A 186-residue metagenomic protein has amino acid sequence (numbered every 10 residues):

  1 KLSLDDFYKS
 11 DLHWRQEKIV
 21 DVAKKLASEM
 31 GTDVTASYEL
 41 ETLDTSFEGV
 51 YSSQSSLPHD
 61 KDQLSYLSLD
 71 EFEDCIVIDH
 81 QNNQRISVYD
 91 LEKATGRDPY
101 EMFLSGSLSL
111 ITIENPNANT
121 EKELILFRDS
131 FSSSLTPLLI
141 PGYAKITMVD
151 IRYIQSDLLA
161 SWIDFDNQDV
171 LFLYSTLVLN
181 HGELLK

Functional and structural regions predicted by a protein language model:
K1-K186: Extracellular glycan-modifying ectodomains
